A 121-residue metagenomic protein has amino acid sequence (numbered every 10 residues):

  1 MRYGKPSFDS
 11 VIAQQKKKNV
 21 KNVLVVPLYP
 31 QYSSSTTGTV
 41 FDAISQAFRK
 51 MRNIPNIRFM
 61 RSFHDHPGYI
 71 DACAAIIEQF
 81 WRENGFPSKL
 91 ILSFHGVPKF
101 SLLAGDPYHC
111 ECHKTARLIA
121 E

Functional and structural regions predicted by a protein language model:
M1-E121: Extended amphipathic ligand-handling, pore-lining, and cofactor/metal-binding catalytic surfaces
